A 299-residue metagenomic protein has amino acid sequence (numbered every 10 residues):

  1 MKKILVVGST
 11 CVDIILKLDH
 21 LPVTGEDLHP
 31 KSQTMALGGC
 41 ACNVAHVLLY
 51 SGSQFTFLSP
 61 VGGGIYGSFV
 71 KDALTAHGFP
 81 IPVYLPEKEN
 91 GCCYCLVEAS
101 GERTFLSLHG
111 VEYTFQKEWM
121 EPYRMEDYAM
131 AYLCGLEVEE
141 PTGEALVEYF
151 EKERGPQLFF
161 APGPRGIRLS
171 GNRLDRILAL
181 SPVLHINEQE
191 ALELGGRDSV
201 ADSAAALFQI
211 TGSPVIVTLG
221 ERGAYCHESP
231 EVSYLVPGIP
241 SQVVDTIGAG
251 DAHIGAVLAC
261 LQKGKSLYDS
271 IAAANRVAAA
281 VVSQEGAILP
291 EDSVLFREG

Functional and structural regions predicted by a protein language model:
M1-P60, I65-D72, A76, V243: Glycine-rich phosphate/adenosyl-contacting loop at the front of the ribokinase-like
M1-T10, D72-L85, E98-L235, K265: Ribokinase/PfkB-type carbohydrate-kinase core domain
I4, D198-G299: Conserved phosphate-binding/catalytic region of the ribokinase-like
D13, L192, I288: Nucleotide phosphate-binding site architecture
A41-A45, G67, L146-V147, E188 (+1 more regions): A general structural signal for well-ordered alpha-helical segments in protein cores
N43-H46, A179, Q189, Y268 (+2 more regions): A broad detector of short, well-ordered amphipathic alpha-helices that serve as recognition/interaction surfaces
K88-G91: Short acidic/glycine-enriched loop/turn segments that link adjacent beta-strands
